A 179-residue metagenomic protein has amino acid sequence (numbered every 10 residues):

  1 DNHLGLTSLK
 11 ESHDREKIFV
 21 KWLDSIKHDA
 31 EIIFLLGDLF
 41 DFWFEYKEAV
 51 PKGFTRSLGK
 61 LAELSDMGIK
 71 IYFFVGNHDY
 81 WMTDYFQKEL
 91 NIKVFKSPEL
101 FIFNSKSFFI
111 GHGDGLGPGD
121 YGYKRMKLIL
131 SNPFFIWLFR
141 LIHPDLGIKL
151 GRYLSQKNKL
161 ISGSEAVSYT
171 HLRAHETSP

Functional and structural regions predicted by a protein language model:
D1-H3, S107-D114: Active-site-proximal beta-strand elements of phosphoester/diester hydrolases
L4-F103: Core catalytic region of metal-dependent phosphoesterases/phosphodiesterases, especially metallo-beta-lactamase-like
T7, W43, G53, F103-N104 (+4 more regions): Surface-exposed loop/turn and secondary-structure junction residues enriched for glycine/proline
K21, E63, D84, K88 (+6 more regions): Charged/polar, solvent-exposed surface patches and flexible loops
Y80-D84, I110-G111, G117-D120: Short, well-ordered, mixed-charge alpha-helical segments that flank or form enzyme active sites
G113-Y169: Active-site-proximal loop/helix segment associated with metal-binding centers of metalloenzymes
T170-T177: Conserved small/polar residues in nucleotide/adenosyl-binding loops
